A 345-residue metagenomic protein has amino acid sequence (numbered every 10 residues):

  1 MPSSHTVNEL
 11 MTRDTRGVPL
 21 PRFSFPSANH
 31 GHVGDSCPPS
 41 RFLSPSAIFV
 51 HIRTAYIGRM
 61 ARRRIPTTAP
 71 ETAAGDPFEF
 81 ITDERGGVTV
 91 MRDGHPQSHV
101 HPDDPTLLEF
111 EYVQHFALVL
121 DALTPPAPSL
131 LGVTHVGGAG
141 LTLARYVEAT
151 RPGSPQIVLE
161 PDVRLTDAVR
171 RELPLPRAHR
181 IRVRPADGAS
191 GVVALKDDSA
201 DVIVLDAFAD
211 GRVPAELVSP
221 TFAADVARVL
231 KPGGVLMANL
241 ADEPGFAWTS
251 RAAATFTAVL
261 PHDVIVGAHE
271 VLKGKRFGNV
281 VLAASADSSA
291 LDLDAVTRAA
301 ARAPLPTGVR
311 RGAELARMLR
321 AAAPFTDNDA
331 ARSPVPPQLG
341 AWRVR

Functional and structural regions predicted by a protein language model:
P2-T6, T12-R16, R22-S27, C37-S46: Low-acidity, Ser/Thr- and Arg-rich intrinsically disordered low-complexity segments
D35, I48-H51, Y56: Short, positively charged and aromatic/hydrophobic N-terminal segments
A61-T82, Q97-D103, K273-R345: SAM/dcSAM-binding transferase cores
T72, E84, D103-R228, P232 (+2 more regions): The AdoMet/dcAdoMet-binding core of the Class I SAM-like
G86-V100: A short, structured beta-strand/loop element
A209-D210, A241-G245, E270-L272: Short "lid" loop at the C-terminus of a central beta-strand within the Rossmann-like core of SAM-dependent
A223, T249-A268: Conserved Class I S-adenosyl-L-methionine
G233-L240: Conserved beta-strand signature within the Rossmann-like core of class I S-adenosyl-L-methionine
